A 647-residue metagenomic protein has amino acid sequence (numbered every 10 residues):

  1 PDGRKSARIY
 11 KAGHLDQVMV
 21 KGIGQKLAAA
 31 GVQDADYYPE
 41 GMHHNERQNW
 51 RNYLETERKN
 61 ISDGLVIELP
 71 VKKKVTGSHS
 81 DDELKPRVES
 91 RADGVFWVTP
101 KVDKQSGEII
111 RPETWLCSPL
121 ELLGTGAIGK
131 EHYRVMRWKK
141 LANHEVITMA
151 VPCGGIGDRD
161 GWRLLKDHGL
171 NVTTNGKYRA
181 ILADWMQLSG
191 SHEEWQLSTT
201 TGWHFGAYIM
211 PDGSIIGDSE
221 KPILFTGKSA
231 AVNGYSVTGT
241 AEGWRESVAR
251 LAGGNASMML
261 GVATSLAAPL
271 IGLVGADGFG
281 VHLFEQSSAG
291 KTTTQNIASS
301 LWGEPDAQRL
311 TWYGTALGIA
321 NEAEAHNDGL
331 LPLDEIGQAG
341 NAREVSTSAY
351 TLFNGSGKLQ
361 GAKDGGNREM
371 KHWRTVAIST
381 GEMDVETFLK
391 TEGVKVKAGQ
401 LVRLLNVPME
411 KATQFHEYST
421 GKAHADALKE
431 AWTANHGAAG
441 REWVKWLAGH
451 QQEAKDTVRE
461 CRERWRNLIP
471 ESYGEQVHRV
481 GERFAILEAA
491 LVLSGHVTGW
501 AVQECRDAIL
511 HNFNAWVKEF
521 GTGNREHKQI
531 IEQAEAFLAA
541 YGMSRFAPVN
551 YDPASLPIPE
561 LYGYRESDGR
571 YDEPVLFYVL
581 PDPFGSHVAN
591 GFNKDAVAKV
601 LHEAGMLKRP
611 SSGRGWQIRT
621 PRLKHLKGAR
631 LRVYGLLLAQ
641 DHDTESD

Functional and structural regions predicted by a protein language model:
D2-E68: Short, small/acidic-rich helices and loops at N termini and domain boundaries of DNA replication/processing enzymes
K21-A28, L260-G272, G481-H496: Short, hydrophobic/amphipathic alpha-helical patches that form generic packing surfaces within helical domains
M42-W50, M370-E382, K411-T413: Short, conserved secondary-structure transition motifs
K59-R134, K139-K221, A323-L330, I336 (+3 more regions): Extended alpha-helical interface modules used as scaffolds for assembling large macromolecular complexes
S219-P305, F484: P-loop NTPase catalytic core of nucleic-acid-dependent motor ATPases
T240, G254-M258, V262, Q286-G290 (+7 more regions): Secondary-structure capping and boundary motifs in well-ordered enzyme cores
G275-S287, Q295, G361-H372, K390 (+2 more regions): Short, glycine/acidic-rich hinge or "gate" loops at secondary-structure transitions that mediate conformational
T294-E344: AAA+/P-loop NTPase substrate/partner-engagement loops
